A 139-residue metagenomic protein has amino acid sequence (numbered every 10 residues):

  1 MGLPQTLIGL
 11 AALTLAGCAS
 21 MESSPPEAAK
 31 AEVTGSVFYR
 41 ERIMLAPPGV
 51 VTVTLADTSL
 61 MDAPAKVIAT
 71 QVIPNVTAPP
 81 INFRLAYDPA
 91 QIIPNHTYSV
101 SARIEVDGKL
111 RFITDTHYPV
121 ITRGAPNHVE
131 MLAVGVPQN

Functional and structural regions predicted by a protein language model:
T14-G17: C-terminal motif of bacterial Sec signal peptides marking the signal peptidase cleavage site
A19-E22: Bacterial signal peptide processing site
A31-R40: A short, amphipathic beta-strand motif
Y39-E41, D57, Y87, V106: Short solvent-exposed capping/turn motifs at the termini of beta-strands
R42-P48, I92-I93: A short beta-turn/strand-edge loop motif at beta-sheet boundaries
L60-I92: Tryptophan-paired
P80-N82, V120-N139: Extracellular beta-sheet/turn segments enriched in Thr/Pro/Gly and aliphatic residues
I92, R103-T114: Short acidic/polar inter-strand loop motif in beta-rich domains
